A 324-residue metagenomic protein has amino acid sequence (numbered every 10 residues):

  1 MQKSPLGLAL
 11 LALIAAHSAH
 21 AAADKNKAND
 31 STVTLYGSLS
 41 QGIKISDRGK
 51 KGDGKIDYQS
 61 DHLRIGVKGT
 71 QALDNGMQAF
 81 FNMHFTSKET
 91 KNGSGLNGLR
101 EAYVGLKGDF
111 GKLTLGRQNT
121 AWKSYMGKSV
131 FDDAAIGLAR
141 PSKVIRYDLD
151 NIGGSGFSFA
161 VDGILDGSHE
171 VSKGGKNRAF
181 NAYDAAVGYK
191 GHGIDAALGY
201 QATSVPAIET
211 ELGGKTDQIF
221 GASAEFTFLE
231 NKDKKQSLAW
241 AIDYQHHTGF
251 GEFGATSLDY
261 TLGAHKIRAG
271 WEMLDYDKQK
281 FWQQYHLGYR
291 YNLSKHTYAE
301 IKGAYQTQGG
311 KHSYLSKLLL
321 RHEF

Functional and structural regions predicted by a protein language model:
M1-T32: Cleavable N-terminal export/targeting peptides
H20-A28, K68-L73, G108-K112, D148-I152 (+7 more regions): Outer-membrane beta-barrel proteins
A23-I45, D53-D166, A179, G188-H192: Outer membrane beta-barrel
Q41-D47, F85-E89, N119-A121, G163-G167 (+8 more regions): Transmembrane beta-strands of outer-membrane beta-barrel pores
L73-A79, F110-T114, G153-F159, G193-L198 (+3 more regions): Repeated loop/turn-to-beta-strand initiation elements of outer-membrane beta-barrel proteins
E89-L96, I136-S142, L165, G175-A179 (+4 more regions): Solvent-exposed loop/turn segments connecting transmembrane beta-strands in outer-membrane beta-barrel proteins
I145, A222, H312-F324: Outer-membrane beta-barrel "beta-signal"
R178, A182-H286: Detector for outer-membrane/organellar transmembrane beta-barrel domains, recognizing the amphipathic beta-strand
